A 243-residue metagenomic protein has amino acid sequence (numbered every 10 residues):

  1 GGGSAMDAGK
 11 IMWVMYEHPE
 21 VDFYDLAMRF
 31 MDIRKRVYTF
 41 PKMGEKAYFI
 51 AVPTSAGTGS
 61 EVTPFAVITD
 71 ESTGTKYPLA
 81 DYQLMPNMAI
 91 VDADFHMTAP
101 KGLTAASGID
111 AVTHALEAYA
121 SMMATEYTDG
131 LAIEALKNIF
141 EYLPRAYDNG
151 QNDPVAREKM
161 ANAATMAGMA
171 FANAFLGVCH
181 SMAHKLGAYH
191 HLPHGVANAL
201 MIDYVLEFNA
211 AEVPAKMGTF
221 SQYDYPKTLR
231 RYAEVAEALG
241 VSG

Functional and structural regions predicted by a protein language model:
G2-V91: Glycine/threonine-rich beta-strand-loop-alpha-helix active-site module that forms ligand/phosphate-binding
A8-W13, A115-L116, L136-Y142, A164-G168 (+3 more regions): Buried hydrophobic packing segments
Y16, E20, A56, T69 (+5 more regions): Short, well-ordered alpha-helical segments in soluble proteins
G57, T165-N198: Glycine-rich phosphate/pyrophosphate-binding beta-alpha loops
V62-A174: Carboxylate- and glycine-rich phosphate/diphosphate-binding segment that chelates Mg2+/Mn2+
G108, A135, A156, N173-C179 (+3 more regions): A glycine-rich, aromatic-flanked flexible loop/lid motif
Y189-G243: Gly/Pro-rich interdomain helix-loop hinge
